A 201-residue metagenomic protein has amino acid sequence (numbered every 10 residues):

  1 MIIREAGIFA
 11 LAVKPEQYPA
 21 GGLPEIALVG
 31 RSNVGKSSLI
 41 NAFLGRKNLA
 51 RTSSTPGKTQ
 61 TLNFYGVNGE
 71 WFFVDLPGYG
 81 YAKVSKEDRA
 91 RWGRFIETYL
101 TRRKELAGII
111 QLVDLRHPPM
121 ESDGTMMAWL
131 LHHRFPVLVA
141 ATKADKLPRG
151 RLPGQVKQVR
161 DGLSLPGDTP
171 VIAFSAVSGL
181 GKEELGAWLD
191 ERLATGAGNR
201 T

Functional and structural regions predicted by a protein language model:
M1-K83, N199-R200: Conserved G1/Walker A P-loop phosphate-binding module
I3-P15, L147-T201: Canonical P-loop GTPase G-domain recognition
P19, N63, V84-S85, P119-G124 (+2 more regions): Short, well-ordered secondary-structure micro-motifs
G22-L23, F43, K86-R89, G124-A128 (+2 more regions): Short, glycine/charged-enriched secondary-structure capping and boundary segments
K36, K58, K143-K146, K182: A general lysine-centric signal
Y65, T142, L185: Residue-level signal for inorganic ion chemistry
Y79-R89, R116, D145-P148: Flexible beta-alpha connector loops of hexameric P-loop NTPases
R94-T169: Conserved C-terminal guanine-recognition region of P-loop GTPase G domains, centered on the G4
